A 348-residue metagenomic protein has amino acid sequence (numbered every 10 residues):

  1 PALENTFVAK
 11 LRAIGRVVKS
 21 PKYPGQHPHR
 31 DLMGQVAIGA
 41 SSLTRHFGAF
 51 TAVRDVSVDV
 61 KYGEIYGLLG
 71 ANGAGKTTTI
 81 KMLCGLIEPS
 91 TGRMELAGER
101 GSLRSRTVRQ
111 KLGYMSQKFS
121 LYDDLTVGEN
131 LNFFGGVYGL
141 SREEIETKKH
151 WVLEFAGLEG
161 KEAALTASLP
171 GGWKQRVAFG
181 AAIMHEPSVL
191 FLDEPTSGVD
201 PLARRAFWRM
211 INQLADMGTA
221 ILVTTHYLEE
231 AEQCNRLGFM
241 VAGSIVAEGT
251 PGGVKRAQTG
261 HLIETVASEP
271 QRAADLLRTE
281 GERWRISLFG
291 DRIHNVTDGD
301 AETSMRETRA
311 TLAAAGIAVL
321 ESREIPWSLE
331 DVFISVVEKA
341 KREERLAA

Functional and structural regions predicted by a protein language model:
G92-R100, T107-V108: Conserved ABC transporter NBD signature motif
D124, L165-L169: Conserved ABC ATPase signature
N132, G136, E143-K161: Conserved ABC ATPase "signature" region
E186: Conserved catalytic motifs of ABC-family nucleotide-binding domains
L190-D193: Catalytic Walker B motif of ABC-type/P-loop ATPase nucleotide-binding domains
R209-G299: ABC transporter nucleotide-binding domain
